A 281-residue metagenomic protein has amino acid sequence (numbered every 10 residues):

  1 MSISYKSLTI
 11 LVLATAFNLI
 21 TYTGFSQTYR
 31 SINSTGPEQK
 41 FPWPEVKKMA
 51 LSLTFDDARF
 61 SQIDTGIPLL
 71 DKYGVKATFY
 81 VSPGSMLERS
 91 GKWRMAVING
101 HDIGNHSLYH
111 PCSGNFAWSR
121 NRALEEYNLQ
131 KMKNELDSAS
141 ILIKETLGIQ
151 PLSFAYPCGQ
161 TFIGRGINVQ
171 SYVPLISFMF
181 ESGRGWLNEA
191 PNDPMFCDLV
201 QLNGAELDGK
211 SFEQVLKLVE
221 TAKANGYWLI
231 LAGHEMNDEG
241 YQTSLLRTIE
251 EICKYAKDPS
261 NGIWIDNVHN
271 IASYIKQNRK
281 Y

Functional and structural regions predicted by a protein language model:
M1-T28: Bacterial Sec-dependent N-terminal signal peptides
T28-W43, A77, S85-E88, F180-M195 (+3 more regions): C-terminal domain-boundary segment and adjacent tail
F41, K48-F60: Active-site-adjacent substrate/metal-binding segments within catalytic domains of carbohydrate-active enzymes
S52-T54, I67-E88, M95-S107, L152-Y156 (+3 more regions): Short, well-structured secondary-structure segments
T54, Y127-K131, G240, S244: Short, surface-exposed alpha-helical recognition segments that flank or form part of ligand/macromolecule-binding
D57-S61, G84-L87, I103, L108-S113 (+5 more regions): Solvent-exposed loop/turn segments at secondary-structure junctions within structured extracellular/periplasmic domains
T65, L69, L87-E88, S113-V215: Catalytic domains of cell-wall/extracellular-matrix polysaccharide-remodeling enzymes, centered on de-N-acetylation
I67-G74, M86-L108, E145, I176-S177 (+3 more regions): Acidic (Asp/Glu)-rich catalytic clusters
